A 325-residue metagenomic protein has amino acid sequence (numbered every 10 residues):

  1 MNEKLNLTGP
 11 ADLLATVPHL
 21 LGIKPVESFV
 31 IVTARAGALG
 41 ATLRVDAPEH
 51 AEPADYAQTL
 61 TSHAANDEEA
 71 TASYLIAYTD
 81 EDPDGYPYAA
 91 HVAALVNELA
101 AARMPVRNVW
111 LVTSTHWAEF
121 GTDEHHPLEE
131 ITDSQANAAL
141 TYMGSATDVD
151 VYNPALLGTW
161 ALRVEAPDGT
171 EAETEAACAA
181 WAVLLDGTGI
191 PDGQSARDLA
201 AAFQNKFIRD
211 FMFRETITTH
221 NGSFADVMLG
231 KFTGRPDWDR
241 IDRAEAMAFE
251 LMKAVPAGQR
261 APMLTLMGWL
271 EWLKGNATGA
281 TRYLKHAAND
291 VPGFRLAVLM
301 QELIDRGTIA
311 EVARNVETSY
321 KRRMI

Functional and structural regions predicted by a protein language model:
N2-L20, K24-E27, A38-I325: Charged, compositionally biased boundary regions
F29-T33: Short beta-strand scaffold segments in enzyme catalytic cores
